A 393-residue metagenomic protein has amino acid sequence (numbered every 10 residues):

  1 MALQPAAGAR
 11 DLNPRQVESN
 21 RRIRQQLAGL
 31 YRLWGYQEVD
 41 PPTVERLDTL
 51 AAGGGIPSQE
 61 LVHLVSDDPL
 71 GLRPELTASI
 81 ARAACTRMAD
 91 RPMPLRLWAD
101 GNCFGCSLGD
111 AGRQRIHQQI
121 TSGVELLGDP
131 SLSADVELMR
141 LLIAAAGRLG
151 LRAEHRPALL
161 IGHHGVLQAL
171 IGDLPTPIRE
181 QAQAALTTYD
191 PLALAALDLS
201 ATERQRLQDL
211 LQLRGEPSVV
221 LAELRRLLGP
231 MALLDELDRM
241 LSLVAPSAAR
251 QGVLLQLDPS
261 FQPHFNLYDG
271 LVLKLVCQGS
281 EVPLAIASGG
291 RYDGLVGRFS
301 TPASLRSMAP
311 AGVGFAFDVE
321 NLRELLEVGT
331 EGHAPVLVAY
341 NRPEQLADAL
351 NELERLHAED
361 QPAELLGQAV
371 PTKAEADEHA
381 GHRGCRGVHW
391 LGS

Functional and structural regions predicted by a protein language model:
M1-A78, V136: TRNA-binding/sensing appendages of the translation machinery
Q16, R22-W34, E45-R46, S79-D90 (+2 more regions): Positively charged, Gly/Ser-enriched RNA/tRNA-binding surfaces
Q59-S66, L174-E203: Acidic, His- and aromatic-enriched active-site or binding-groove loops in soluble protein domains that engage sugars
P69, A158-L159, L284, G314: A residue-level structural signature of the nucleotidyltransferase/glycosyltransferase Rossmann-like core
L72, G162, F317: A conserved hydrophobic position in a structured secondary element of the catalytic/binding core that shapes
P157-G172: Glycine-rich, mobile lid/loop segments that gate access to catalytic sites or pores
H163, Y189-D190, E216: Short, solvent-exposed helix-helix connector turns and helix-capping sites enriched in acidic/polar residues
